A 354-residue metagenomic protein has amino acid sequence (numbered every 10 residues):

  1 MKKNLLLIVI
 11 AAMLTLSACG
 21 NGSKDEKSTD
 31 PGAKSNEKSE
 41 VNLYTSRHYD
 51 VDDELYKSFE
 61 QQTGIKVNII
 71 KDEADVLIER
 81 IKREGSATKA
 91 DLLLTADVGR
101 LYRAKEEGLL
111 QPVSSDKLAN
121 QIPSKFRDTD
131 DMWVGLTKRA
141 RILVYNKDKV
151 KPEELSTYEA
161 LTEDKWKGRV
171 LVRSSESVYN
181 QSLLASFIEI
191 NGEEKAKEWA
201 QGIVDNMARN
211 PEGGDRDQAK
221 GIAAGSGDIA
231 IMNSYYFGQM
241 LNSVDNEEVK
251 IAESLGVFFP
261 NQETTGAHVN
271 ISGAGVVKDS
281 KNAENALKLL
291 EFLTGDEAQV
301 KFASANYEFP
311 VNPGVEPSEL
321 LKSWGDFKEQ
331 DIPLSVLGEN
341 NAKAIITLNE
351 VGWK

Functional and structural regions predicted by a protein language model:
T15-A18: C-terminal motif of bacterial Sec signal peptides marking the signal peptidase cleavage site
G20, G32-R103, K354: Early extracytoplasmic/lumenal segment of secretory-pathway proteins
Y44-R47, T129-D130, Y145-K147, E153 (+3 more regions): Short beta-strand->loop
T88-L93, Q111-Y145, E159, R169-V172: A structural signal for short loop-to-beta-strand junctions that line the ligand-binding cleft of periplasmic/secreted
V144-K149, N261, V269-N282, K301-F302: A bilobed periplasmic-binding-protein/Venus flytrap-type ligand-binding module shared by bacterial periplasmic
G168-S175, F292-E316: Periplasmic-binding protein-like
S186, N191-F258: Ligand-binding pocket segment of bilobal, Venus flytrap-like solute-binding proteins
E319-K354: Extracellular/periplasmic bilobal clamshell ligand-binding domains
